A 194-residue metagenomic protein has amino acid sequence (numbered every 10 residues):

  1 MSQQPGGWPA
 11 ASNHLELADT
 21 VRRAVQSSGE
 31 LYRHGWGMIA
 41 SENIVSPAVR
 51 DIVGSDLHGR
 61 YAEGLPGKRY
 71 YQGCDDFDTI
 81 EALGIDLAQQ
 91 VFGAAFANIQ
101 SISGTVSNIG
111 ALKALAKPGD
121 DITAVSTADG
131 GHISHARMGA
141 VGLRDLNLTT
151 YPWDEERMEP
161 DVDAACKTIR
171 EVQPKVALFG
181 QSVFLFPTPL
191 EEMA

Functional and structural regions predicted by a protein language model:
S2-K68: N-terminal "arm"/small-domain region of PLP-dependent enzymes with the aminotransferase-like
Y32-H34, V91-A95, R170-L178: Short, surface-exposed connector motifs at secondary-structure boundaries
I44, S103-V106, D129, S182-F186: Gly/Ser/Thr-rich loops at beta-strand to alpha-helix junctions that form or flank small-molecule/cofactor-binding
Y61-V106: Conserved N-terminal alpha-helix of the aminotransferase class I/II PLP-enzyme fold
A116-H132: Conserved PLP-anchoring active-site segment centered on the Schiff-base-forming lysine
S134-F179, F184-P189: PLP-dependent aminotransferase-class I/II
M193-A194: Surface-exposed amphipathic alpha-helices with a cationic face
